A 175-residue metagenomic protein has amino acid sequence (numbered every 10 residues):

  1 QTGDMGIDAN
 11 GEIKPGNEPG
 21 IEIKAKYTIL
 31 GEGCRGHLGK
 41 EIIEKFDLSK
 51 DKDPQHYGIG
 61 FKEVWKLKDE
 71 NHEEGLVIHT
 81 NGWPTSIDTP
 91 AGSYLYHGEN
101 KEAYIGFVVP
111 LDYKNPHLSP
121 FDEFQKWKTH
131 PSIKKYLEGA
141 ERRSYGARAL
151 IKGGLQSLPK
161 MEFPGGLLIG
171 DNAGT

Functional and structural regions predicted by a protein language model:
Q1-Y136: Predominantly flavin-linked oxidoreductase catalytic cores and closely associated redox partners
N115-P116, P120-T175: FAD/FMN-dependent oxidoreductases across multiple families
